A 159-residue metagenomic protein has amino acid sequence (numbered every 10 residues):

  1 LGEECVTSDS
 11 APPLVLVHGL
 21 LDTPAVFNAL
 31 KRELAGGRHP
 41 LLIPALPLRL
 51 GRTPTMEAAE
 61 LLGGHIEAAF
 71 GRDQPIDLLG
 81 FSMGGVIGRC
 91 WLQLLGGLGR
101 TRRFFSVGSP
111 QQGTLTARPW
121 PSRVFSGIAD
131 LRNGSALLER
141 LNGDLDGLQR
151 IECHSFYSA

Functional and structural regions predicted by a protein language model:
L1-A11: Short beta-strand-to-loop junctions in surface cap/lid or active-site-entrance loops
A11-P12, G147-C153: Short, proline-enriched alpha-helix->beta-strand connector loops that line the catalytic pocket of alpha/beta-hydrolase
L14-L20, A25, L34-G147: Serine-dependent carboxylesterase/thioesterase catalytic core of lipase-like alpha/beta-hydrolase/SGNH enzymes
L20, S155-A159: Conserved strand-to-loop "acid loop" that flanks and positions the catalytic carboxylate
A29-L30: Short amphipathic alpha-helix
L141, C153-F156: Generic structural hydrophobic/aromatic packing signal, biased to beta-strands
